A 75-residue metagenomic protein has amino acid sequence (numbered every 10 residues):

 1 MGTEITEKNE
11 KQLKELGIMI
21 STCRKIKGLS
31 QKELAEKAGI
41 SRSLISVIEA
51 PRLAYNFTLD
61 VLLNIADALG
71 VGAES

Functional and structural regions predicted by a protein language model:
G2-I26: A short, Lys/Arg-rich alpha-helix, primarily the initiator
I20, L34-A35, I45-I48: Conserved hydrophobic/aromatic packing and binding residues within compact polymer-binding modules
K25, E36, D67: Alpha-helical residues within the helix-turn-helix
G28, R52-D67: Short, basic-rich loop-to-helix N-cap that marks the start of a DNA-contacting helix
G39-N56: Recognition helix of helix-turn-helix/homeodomain-like DNA-binding domains that insert into the DNA major groove
L59, G70-S75: Short C-terminal boundary/hinge segments that cap the last helix of small helical domains
